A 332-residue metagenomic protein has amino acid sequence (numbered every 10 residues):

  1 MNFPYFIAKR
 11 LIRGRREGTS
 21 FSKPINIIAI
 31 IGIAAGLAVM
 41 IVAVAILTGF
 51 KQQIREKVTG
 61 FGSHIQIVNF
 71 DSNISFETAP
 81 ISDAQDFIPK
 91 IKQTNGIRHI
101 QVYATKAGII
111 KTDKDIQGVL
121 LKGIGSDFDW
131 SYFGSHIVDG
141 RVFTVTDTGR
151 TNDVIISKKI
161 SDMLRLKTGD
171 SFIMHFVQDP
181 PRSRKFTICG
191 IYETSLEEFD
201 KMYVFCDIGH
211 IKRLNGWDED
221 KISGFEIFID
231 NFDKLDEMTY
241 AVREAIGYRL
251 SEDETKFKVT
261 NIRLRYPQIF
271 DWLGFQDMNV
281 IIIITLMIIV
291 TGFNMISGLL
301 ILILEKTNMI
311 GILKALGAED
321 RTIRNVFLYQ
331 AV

Functional and structural regions predicted by a protein language model:
M1-L37: N-terminal Sec/SRP start-transfer signal
T19-I27, N231, L235-F293, L302-L304: Peri-transmembrane interface segments
P24-I25, A35-S63: Alpha-helical transmembrane segments
K51-Q85: Membrane-interface junction motifs in transport/secretion proteins
D71-T78, E193-S195, I227-D236, T260-Y266: Structural beta->alpha junctions
P80-D220: A structural signal for hydrophobic secondary-structure junctions, strongest on transmembrane helix-loop-helix units
L302-K306, R321-V332: Start (N-cap) of specific transmembrane helices in multi-pass transporter permeases
